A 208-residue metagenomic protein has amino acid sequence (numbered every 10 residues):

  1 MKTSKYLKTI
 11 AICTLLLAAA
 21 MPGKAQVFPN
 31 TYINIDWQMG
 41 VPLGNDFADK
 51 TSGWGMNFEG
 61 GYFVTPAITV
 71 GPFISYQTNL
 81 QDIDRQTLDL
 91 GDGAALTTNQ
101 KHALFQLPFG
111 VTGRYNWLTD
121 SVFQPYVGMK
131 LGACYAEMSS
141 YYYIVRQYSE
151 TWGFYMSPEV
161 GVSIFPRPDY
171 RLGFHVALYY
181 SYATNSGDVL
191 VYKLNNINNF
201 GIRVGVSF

Functional and structural regions predicted by a protein language model:
M1-N30: Cleavable N-terminal export/targeting peptides
G23-V70, G205-S207: Short glycine/proline- and aromatic-enriched beta-strand/turn motifs that initiate or cap beta-hairpins
P29-T31, K50-W54, A103-F109, F123 (+3 more regions): Residues that define the transmembrane beta-barrel architecture of outer-membrane proteins
I35, M56-F58, I74, F109-G113 (+4 more regions): Membrane-embedded beta-strands of outer-membrane beta-barrel proteins, especially the hydrophobic/small aromatic
D36-G40, S75-Q77, K130-C134, A177-A183 (+1 more regions): Outer-membrane beta-barrel pore domains and translocons
N45-S52, D82-D89, E137-R146, S186-K193: Outer-membrane beta-barrel translocator domains and adjoining extracellular loop/strand segments of Gram-negative
E59-Y142, G153, I164-Y170, F208: Gram-negative (and chloroplast) outer-membrane scaffold detector with strong preference for beta-barrel transmembrane
T78-R85, M156, G161-F208: Predominantly the C-terminal beta-signal and adjacent terminal strand-loop region of outer-membrane beta-barrel
